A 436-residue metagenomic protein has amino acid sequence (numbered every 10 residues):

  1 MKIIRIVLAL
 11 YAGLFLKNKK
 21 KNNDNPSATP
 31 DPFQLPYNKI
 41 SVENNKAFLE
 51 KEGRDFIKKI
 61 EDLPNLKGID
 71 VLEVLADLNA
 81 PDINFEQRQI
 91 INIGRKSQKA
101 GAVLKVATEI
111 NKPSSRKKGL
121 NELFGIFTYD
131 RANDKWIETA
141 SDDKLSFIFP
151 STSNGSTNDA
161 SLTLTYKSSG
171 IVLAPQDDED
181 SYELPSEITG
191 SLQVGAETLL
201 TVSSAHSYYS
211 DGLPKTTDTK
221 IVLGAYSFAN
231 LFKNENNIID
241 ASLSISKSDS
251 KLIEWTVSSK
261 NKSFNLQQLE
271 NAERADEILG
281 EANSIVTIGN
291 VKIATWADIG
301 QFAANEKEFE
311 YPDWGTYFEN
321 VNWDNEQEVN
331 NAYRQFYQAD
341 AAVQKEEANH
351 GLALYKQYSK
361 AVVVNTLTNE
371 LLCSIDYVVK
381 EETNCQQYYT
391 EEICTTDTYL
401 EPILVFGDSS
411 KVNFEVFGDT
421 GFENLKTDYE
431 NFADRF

Functional and structural regions predicted by a protein language model:
M1-K2, D31, K67, N84 (+5 more regions): Serine/threonine-rich low-complexity intrinsically disordered regions
M1-P30: Bacterial Sec-dependent N-terminal signal peptides
A9, G13, L145-F147, R334: Short non-domain terminal segments
K20-N154, G407, K411-F436: Acidic/polar, low-complexity intrinsically disordered N-terminal segments immediately downstream of a Sec signal
E43-K46, K51-R54, K58-L66, Q268-F436: Hydrophilic extracytoplasmic domains
S97-L252: Long, acidic/polar, low-complexity amphipathic helices and coiled-coil-like
D134, G155, D180, A196 (+6 more regions): Intrinsic-disorder/low-complexity loop/linker signature
E179-Q338: Acidic, serine/threonine- and glycine-rich low-complexity intrinsically disordered segments that serve as flexible
